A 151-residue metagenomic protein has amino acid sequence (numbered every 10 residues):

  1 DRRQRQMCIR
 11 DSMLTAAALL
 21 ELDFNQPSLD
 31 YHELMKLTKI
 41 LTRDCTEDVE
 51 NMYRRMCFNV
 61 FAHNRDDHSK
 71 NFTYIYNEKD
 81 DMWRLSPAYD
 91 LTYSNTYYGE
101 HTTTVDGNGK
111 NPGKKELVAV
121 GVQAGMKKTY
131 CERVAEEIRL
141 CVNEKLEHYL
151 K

Functional and structural regions predicted by a protein language model:
D1-I9: Single conserved hydrophobic/aromatic residue that forms the stacking wall/gate of nucleotide- or nucleobase-binding
R3, F72-K79, E136-R139: A glycine-rich phosphate-binding loop feature that marks nucleotide/adenosyl-phosphate handling sites
D23-Q26, A124: Long, non-coiled-coil amphipathic alpha-helical linker/lever segments that couple catalytic cores to other domains
L29-Y97: Conserved kinase catalytic-core segment
Y98-G107: Short beta-alpha connecting loops at secondary-structure transitions that line or flank enzyme active sites
G109-K151: Mobile late-domain/C-terminal helix-loop "cap" segments that border catalytic sites or the cytosolic face
